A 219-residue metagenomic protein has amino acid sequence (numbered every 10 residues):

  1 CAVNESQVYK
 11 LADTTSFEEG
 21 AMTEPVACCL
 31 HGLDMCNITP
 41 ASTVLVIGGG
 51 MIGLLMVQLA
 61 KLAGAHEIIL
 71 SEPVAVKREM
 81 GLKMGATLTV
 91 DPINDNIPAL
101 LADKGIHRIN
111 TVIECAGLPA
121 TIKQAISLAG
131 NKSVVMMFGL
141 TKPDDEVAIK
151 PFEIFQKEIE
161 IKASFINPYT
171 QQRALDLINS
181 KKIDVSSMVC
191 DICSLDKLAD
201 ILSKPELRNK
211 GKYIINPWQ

Functional and structural regions predicted by a protein language model:
C1-V8: Glycine-rich phosphate/adenylate-binding loop and adjacent beta-alpha elements of nucleotide- or dinucleotide-binding
V8, V26-C29, G53, I122 (+2 more regions): A general structural signal for well-ordered alpha-helical segments in protein cores
T15-N94: Mid-domain Rossmann-like dinucleotide-binding core that forms the NAD(H)/NADP(H) cofactor-binding site
C36, E79, K83-E158: Glycine-rich cofactor phosphate-binding loops and adjacent beta1-alpha1 units of small-molecule cofactor enzyme domains
I68-I69, M136, K162: Conserved beta-strand positions in the Rossmann-like core of class I SAM-dependent methyltransferases
P73-V74, T141, N167: Residues in the short beta-alpha loop(s) of Rossmann-like NAD(P)-binding domains
K123-S127, P168-Q219: C-terminal hydrophobic helical "lid"/dimerization subdomain of Rossmann-like NAD(P)H-dependent oxidoreductases
